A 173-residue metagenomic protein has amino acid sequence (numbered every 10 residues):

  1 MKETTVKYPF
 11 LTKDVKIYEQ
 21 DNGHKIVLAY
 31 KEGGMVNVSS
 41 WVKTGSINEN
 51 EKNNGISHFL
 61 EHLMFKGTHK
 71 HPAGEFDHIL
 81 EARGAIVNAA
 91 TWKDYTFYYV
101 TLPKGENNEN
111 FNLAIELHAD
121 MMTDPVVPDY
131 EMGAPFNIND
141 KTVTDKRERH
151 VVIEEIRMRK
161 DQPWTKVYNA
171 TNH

Functional and structural regions predicted by a protein language model:
M1-H78, Y99, E116: His/Glu-rich zincin catalytic helix
H69, D77-H173: Acidic/histidine-enriched segments that form metal/cofactor-coordinating and catalytic pocket/exosite environments
